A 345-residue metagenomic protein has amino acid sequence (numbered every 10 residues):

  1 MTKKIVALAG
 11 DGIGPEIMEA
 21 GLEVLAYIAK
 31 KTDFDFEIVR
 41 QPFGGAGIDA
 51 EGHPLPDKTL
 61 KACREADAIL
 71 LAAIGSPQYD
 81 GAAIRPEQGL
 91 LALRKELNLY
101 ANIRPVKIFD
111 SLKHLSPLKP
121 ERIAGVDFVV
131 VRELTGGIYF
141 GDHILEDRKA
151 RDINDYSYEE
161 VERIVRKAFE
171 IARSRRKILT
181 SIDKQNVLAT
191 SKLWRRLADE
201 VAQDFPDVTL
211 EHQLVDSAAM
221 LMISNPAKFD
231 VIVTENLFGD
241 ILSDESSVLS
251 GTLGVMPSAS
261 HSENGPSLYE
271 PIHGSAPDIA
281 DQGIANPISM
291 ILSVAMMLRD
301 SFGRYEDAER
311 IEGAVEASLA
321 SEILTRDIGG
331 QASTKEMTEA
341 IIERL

Functional and structural regions predicted by a protein language model:
V6-E23, Y27-A29, D147-D216, K228: Glycine-rich phosphate/diphosphate-binding loop of Rossmann-like nucleotide-binding domains
D11-G14, D67, V131, A168 (+5 more regions): Buried hydrophobic positions in well-ordered alpha/beta secondary-structure cores of metabolic enzymes
G21, L25, A198, M290-S301 (+1 more regions): Buried hydrophobic packing segments
D33-D57, M222: N-terminal beta-loop-helix "entrance" segment that forms/cooperates in small-molecule cofactor or anionic ligand
D33-V39, R175-D183, F205-Q213, G303-E312 (+1 more regions): Flexible, glycine/charged-enriched surface loops at secondary-structure junctions
G44, S111, Q213-M220: Short acidic loop-to-helix transition motifs that present clustered carboxylates
G45-I48, H114, M222-I323: Glycine-rich phosphate/nucleotide-binding loop
D49-N154, L237: N-terminal glycine-rich phosphate/adenylate-binding segment common to multiple enzyme folds
